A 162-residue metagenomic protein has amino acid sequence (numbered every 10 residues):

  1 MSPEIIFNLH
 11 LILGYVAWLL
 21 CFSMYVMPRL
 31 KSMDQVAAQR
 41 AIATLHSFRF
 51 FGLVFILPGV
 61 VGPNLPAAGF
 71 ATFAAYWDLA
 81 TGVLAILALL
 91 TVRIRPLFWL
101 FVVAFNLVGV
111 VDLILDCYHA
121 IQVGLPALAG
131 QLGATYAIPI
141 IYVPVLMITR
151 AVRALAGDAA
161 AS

Functional and structural regions predicted by a protein language model:
M1-L19: Hydrophobic transmembrane alpha-helical segments in integral membrane proteins
I5-I6, L65-Y76, F101-A104, A127-P139: Non-cytosolic membrane-interface motifs at loop->transmembrane helix junctions
L13-M24, A80-A88, P139-A156: Hydrophobic cores of alpha-helical transmembrane segments in multi-pass inner/ER membrane proteins, independent
M27-R29, I56-L65, C117-A127: Juxtamembrane "helix-exit" motif on the non-cytosolic side of transmembrane helices
P28-A41, T91-W99, A159-S162: Membrane-interface helix-boundary motifs at transmembrane edges
S32-R40, V60-A71: Short juxtamembrane and helix-loop transition motifs at transmembrane-helix boundaries in membrane proteins
G52-P66, L84-V92: Membrane-helix exit/interface motif
W77, T81, A85, F101-I121 (+1 more regions): Hydrophobic alpha-helical membrane segments
